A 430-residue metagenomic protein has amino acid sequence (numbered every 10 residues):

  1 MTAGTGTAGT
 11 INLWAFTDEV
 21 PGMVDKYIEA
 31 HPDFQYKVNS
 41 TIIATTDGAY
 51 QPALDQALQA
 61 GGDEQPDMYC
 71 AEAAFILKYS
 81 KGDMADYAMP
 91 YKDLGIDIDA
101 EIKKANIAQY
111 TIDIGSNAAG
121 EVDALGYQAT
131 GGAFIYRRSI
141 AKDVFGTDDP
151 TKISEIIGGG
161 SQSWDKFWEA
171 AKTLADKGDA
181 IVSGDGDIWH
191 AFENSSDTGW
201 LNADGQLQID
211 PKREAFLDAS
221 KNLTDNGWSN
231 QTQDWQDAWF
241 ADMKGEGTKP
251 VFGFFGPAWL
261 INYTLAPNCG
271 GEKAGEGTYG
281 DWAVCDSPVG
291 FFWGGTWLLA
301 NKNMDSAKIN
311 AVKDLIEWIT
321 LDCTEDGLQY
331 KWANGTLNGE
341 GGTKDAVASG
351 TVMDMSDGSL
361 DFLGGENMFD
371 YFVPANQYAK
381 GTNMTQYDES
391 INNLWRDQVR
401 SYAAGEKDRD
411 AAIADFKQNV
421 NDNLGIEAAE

Functional and structural regions predicted by a protein language model:
G4-D18, Y36-I42, M68: Short, well-ordered beta-strand elements
W14-K37, W395: Short, polar/charged alpha-helical segment
P32-I107, D143-V144, K249-G253: Extracytoplasmic "Venus flytrap"/periplasmic binding protein-like
Q59, G271-G342, D397: Extracytoplasmic/periplasmic substrate-recognition and gating elements
A73-A133, G275, Y279-V284: Hinge/lid segment of periplasmic solute-binding proteins
D113-F134, G158-Q208, K212-A215, K249: Extracytoplasmic/periplasmic solute-binding protein
K166-L174, D204-A238, T278-A283: Glycine-centered hinge/linker elements that transmit conformational signals in sensory and ligand-binding systems
D357-N419: C-terminal capping/gating helix-and-loop segments adjacent to ligand/active sites or protein-protein/ligand interfaces
